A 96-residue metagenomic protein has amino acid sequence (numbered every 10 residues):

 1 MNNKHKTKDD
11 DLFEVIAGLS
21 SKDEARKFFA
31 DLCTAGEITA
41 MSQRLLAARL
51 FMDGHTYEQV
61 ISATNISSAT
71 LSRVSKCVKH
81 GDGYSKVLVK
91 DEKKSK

Functional and structural regions predicted by a protein language model:
M1-A17: General nucleic-acid-binding
E24-Q43: Short, Lys/Arg-enriched anionic-surface-contact patches
M41-H55: Short, amphipathic alpha-helical "recognition" segments used to contact nucleic acids or chromatin
G54-I61, H80-G81: Short helix-capping/linker segments at secondary-structure and domain boundaries
Q59-T64, L71: Short alpha-helical "recognition helix" segments of helix-turn-helix
S75-L88: Short, solvent-exposed alpha-helical "recognition" segments
L88-K96: Intrinsically disordered, low-complexity basic tails/linkers immediately adjacent to helix-turn-helix/homeobox/MYB/SANT
